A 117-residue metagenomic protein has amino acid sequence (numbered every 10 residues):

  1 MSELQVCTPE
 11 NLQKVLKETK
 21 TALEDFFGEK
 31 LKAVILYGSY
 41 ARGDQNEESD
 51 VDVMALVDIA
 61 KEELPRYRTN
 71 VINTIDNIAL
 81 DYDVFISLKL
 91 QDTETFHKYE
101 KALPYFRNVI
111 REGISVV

Functional and structural regions predicted by a protein language model:
M1-L31, A41-E47, D58-V117: Catalytic core of pol beta-like nucleotidyltransferases
V51-A55: Short beta-strand->loop micro-motif that forms the acidic, two-metal-ion catalytic signature in nucleotide-processing
